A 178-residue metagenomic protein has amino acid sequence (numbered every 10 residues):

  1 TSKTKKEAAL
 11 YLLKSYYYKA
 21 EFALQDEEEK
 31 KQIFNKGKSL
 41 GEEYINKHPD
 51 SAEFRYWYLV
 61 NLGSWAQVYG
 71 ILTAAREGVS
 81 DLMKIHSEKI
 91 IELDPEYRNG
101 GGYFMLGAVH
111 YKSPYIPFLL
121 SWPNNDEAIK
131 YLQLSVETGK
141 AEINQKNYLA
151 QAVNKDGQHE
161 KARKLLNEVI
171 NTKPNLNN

Functional and structural regions predicted by a protein language model:
T1, E7-A8: N-terminal alpha-helical scaffold/docking segments in eukaryotic complex subunits
S2, L12-D50, Y56-K89, G101-S135 (+3 more regions): Short coil/linker segments at helix-helix boundaries
K6-E7, A52-E53, R98-G100, E142-N144: Helix-start (N-cap) detector for alpha-helical repeat units in TPR-like alpha-solenoids, especially tetratricopeptide
G70, D94, N124, A141-E142: Alpha-helix initiation/capping motif
L93-E96, G100, N144-Q145, L149-A152 (+1 more regions): Ligand-binding pocket scaffold of soluble enzyme catalytic domains
Q133-K140, K146-D156: An amphipathic alpha-helical core segment
A141-I143, N147-A150, A162-L166, I170-K173: Accessory, usually C-terminal, subdomains that scaffold auxiliary metal cofactors
